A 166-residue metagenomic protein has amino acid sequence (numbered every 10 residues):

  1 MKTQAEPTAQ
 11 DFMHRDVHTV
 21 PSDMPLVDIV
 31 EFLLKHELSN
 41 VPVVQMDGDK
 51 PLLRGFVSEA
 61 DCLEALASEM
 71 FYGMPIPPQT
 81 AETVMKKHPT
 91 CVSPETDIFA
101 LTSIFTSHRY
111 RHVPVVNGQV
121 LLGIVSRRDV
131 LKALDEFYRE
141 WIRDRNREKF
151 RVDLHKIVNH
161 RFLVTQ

Functional and structural regions predicted by a protein language model:
M1-A5, P21-K35, L53-D61: Short N-terminal helix-initiation segments at or just after the protein's N-terminus
M1-R15, S58-C91, D97-T106, S126-Q166: Tandem CBS (Bateman) regulatory domains
V20-L38, V43-Q45, C91-R109, V116: The conserved cystathionine-beta-synthase
L33-H36, V41-D61, F105, V113-D129: A glycine-centered beta-loop-beta connector
